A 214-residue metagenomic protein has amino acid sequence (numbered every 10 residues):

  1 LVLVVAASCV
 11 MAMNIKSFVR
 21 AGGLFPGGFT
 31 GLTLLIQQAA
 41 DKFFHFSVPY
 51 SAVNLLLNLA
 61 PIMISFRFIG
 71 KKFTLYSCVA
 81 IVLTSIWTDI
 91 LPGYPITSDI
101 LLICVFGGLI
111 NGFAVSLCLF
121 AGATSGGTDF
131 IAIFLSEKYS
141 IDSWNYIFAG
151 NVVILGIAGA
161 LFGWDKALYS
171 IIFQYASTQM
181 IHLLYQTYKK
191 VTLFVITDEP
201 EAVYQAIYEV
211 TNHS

Functional and structural regions predicted by a protein language model:
L1-P200, V210: Core subunits and conserved enzymes of cellular information-processing and envelope-translocation systems across
V203-A206: Hydrophobic side chains in well-ordered alpha-helices
